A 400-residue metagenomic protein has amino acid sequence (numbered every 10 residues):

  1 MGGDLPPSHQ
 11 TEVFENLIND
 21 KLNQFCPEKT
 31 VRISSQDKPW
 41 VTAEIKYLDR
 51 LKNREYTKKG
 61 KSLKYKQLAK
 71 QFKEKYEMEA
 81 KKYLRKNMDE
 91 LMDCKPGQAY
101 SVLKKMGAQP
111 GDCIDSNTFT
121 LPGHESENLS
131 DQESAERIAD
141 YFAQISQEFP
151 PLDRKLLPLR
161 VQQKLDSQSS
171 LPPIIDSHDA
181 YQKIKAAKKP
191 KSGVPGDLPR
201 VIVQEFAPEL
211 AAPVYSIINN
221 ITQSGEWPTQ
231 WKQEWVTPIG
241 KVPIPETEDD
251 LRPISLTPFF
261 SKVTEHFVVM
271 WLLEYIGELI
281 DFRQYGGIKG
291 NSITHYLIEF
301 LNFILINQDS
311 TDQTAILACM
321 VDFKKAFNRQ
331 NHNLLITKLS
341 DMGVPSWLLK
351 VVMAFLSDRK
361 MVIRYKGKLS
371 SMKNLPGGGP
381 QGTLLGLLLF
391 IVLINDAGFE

Functional and structural regions predicted by a protein language model:
M1, L388, A397-E400: Short, intrinsically disordered, charge-balanced linker/junction segments flanking boundaries in proteins
M1-H9, E28-D37, Y56-G60, N87-M88 (+2 more regions): Short, solvent-exposed helix-loop connector elements
G2-R32, E90-C94, F142, P151-D153 (+2 more regions): Amphipathic alpha-helical blocks
P7, T11, E15, D131 (+5 more regions): Short, charged, low-complexity patches
F14-I33, K59-D176: Basic/polar low-complexity segments
V41-D49: Short amphipathic alpha-helical heptad-repeat segments
F142, S170-P380, L388: Conserved pre-catalytic core of RNA-dependent polymerases
